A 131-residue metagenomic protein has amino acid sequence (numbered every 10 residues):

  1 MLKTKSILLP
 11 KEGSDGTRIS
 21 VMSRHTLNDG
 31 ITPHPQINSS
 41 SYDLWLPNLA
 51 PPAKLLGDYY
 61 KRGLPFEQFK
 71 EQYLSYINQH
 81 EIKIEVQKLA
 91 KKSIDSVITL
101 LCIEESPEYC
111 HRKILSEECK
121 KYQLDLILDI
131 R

Functional and structural regions predicted by a protein language model:
M1-R131: Residues lining hydrophobic/aromatic ligand-binding pockets adjacent to catalytic sites
